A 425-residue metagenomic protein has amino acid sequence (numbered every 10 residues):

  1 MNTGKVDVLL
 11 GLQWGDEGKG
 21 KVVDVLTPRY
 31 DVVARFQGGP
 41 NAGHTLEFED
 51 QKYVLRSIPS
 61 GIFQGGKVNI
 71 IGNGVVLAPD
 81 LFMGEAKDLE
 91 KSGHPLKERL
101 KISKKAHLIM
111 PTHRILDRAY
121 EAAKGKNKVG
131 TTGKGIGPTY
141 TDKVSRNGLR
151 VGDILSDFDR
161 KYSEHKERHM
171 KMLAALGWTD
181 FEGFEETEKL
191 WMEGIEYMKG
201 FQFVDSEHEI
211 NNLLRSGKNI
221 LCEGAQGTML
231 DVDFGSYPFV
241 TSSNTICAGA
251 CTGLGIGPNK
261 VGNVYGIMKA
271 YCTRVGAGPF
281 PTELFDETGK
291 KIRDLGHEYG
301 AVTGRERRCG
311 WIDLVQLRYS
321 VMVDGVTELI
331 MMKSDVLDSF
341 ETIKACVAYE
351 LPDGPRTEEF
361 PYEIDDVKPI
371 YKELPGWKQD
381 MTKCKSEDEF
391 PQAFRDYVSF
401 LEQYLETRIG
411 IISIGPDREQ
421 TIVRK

Functional and structural regions predicted by a protein language model:
M1-K425: Non-transmembrane, aqueous-exposed alpha-helical and coiled segments at domain scale
